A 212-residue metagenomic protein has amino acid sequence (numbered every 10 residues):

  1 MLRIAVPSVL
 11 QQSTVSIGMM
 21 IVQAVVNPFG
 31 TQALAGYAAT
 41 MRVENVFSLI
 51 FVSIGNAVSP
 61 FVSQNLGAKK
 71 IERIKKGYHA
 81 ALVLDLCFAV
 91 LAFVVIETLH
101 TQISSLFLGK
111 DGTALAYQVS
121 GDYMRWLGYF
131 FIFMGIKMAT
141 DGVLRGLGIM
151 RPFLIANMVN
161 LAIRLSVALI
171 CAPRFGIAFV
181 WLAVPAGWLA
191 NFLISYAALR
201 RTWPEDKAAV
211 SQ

Functional and structural regions predicted by a protein language model:
M1-I21, V46, I50, I54 (+4 more regions): Hydrophobic faces of transmembrane alpha-helices in multi-pass small-molecule transporters and flippases across diverse
M1-V6, V62-Y129, C171-Q212: Short alpha-helical transmembrane segments in multi-pass integral membrane proteins
S13-V46, Q64, Q102-D111, R174: Helix-terminus/linker motif at the lipid-water interface of multi-pass membrane proteins
S16, A33, V46-I50, N56 (+5 more regions): Hydrophobic alpha-helical transmembrane segments of integral membrane proteins, especially multi-pass transporters
G36-H100, M134-G148, P152-A156: Small-residue-rich hydrophobic transmembrane alpha-helices
G55, L127-G146, P152-R164, V180-Y196: Short runs within selected transmembrane alpha-helices of multi-pass transporters and secretion channels
